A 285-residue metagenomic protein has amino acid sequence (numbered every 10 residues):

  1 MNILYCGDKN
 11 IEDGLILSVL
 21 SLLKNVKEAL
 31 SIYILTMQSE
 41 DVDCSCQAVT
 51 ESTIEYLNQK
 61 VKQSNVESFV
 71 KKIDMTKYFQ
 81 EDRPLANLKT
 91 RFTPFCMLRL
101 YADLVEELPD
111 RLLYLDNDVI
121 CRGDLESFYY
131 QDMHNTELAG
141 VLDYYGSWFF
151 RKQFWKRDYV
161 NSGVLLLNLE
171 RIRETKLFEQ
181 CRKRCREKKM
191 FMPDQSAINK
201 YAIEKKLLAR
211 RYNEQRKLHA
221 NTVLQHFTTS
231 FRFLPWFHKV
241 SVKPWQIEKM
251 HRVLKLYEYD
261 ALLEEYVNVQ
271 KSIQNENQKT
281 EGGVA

Functional and structural regions predicted by a protein language model:
M1-N10, G14-L17, V26-E28, L169-E170 (+1 more regions): A glycosyltransferase accessory/donor-loop signature
N2-L4, S31-Y33, K71, L113: A structural signal for isolated positions on well-ordered beta-strands in alpha/beta enzyme cores
S31-Q38, G140-V141: Short internal beta-strands
D43-L104: Active-site-proximal specificity loops/subdomain of glycosyltransferases
T76-Y78, F95-Y144, L166-L167: GT-A fold catalytic core of metal-dependent nucleotide-sugar glycosyltransferases, centered on the diacidic
D82, S147-K152, L218-H219, L234-W236: Short, charged, surface-exposed secondary-structure boundary motifs
R91-F92, F154-R157, E187-M190: Short Gly/Pro-enriched turn/cap motifs at secondary-structure boundaries
L125-R184: Conserved catalytic core of nucleotide-sugar-dependent glycosyltransferases
